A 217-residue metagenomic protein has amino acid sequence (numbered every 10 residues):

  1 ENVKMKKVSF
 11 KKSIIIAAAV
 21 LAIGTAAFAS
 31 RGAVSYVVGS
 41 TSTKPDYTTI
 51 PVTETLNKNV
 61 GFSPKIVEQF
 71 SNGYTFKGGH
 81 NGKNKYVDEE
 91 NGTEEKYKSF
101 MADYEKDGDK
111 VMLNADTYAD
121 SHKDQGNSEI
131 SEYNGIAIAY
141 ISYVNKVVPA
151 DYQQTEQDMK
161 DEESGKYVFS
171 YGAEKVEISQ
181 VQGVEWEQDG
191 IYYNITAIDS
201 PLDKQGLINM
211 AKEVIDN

Functional and structural regions predicted by a protein language model:
N2-I50: Membrane-interface helical sensory segment of bacterial ECF anti-sigma factor regulators
G32-N217: Polar, acidic low-complexity tracts enriched in Ser/Thr/Gln/Glu with frequent Gly/Pro and Thr-Pro motifs
